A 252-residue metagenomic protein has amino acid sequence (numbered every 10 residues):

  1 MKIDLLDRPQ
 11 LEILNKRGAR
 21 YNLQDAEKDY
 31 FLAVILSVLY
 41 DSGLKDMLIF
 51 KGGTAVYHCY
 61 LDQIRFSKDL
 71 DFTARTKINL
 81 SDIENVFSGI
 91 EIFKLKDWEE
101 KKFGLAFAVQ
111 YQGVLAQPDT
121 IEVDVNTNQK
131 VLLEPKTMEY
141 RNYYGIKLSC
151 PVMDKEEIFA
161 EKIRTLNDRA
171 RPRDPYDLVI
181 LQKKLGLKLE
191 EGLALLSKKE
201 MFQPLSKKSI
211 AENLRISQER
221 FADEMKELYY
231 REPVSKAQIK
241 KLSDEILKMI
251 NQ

Functional and structural regions predicted by a protein language model:
M1-L48, H58-I64, K68, A74-Q252: Structured mid-to-C-terminal alpha-helical surface segments
F50-T54: Glycine-rich beta-strand-to-loop/alpha-helix junction loops that act as flexible
